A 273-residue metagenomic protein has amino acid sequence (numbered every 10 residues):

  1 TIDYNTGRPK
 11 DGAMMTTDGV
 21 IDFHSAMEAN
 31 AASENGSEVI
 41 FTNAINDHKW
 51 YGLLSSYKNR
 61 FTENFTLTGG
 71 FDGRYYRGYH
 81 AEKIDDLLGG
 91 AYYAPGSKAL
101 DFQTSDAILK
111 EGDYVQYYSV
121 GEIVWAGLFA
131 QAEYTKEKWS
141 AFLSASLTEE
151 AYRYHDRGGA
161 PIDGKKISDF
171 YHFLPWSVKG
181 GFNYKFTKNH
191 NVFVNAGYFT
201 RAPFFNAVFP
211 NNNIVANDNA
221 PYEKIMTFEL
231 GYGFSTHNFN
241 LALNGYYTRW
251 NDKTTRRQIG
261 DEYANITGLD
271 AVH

Functional and structural regions predicted by a protein language model:
T1-R77, E82, N238-N244: Outer-membrane beta-barrel domain signature, strongest for Gram-negative TonB-dependent receptors and also present
Y4, A13-S33, A81-Y114, I162-G164 (+2 more regions): Surface-exposed loop/turn segments flanking beta-strands in extracellular/periplasmic regions
I40, T66-T187, F204, F209: Signature of Gram-negative outer-membrane beta-barrel scaffolds
F41-K49, Q116-V124, R153, S168-P175 (+4 more regions): Short sequence motifs at beta-strands and strand-loop junctions characteristic of Gram-negative outer-membrane
K49-S55, V124-A130, L147, W176-G180 (+3 more regions): Hydrophobic, lipid-facing positions within transmembrane beta-strands of outer-membrane proteins
W50-Y51, A81, Y117, W125 (+3 more regions): Tryptophan-centric aromatic hotspots in well-structured domains and transmembrane helices
N59-E63, Y134-K138, Y184-K188, K224 (+2 more regions): Outer-membrane beta-barrel strand-turn architecture
A151-A160, F170, N183-E229, N240 (+1 more regions): Surface-exposed extracellular loop regions of Gram-negative outer-membrane beta-barrel proteins, predominantly
